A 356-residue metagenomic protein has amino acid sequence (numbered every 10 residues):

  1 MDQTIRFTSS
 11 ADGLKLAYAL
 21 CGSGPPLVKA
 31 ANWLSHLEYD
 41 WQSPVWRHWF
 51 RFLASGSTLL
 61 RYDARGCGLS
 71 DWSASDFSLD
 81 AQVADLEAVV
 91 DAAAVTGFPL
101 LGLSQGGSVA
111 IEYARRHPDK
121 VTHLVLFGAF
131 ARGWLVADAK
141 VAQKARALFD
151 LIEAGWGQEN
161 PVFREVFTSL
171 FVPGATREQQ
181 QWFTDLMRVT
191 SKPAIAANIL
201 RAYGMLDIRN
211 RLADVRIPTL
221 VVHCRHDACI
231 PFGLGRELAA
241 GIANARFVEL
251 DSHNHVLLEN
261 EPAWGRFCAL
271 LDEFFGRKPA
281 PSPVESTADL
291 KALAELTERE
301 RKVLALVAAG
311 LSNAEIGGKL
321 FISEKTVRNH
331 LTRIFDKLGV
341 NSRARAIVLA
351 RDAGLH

Functional and structural regions predicted by a protein language model:
F7-D71: Conserved HGGG/HGGXW glycine-rich cap/lid loop of the alpha/beta-hydrolase fold
D80-F98: Conserved acidic catalytic loop of the alpha/beta-hydrolase fold
T96-A139: Conserved hydrolase catalytic core segment
F127-D185, P193-L200: Helix-rich cap/lid subdomain of alpha/beta-hydrolase
V215, V221-H223: Short beta-strand/loop motif that positions the catalytic acidic residue of the alpha/beta-hydrolase fold
R225-I230, V256: Acidic catalytic loop of the alpha/beta-hydrolase fold
A245-T287: Catalytic active-site module of serine/aspartate enzymes centered on a nucleophile-bearing elbow/loop
V284-T332, K337-L338, V348-L355: Helix-turn-helix DNA-binding segment
